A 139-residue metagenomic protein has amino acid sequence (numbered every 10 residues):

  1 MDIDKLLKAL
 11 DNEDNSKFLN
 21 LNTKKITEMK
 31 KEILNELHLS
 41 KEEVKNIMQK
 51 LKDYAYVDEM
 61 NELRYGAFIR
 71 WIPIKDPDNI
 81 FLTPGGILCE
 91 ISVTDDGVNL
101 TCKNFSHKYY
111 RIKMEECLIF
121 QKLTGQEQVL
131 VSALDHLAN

Functional and structural regions predicted by a protein language model:
M1, F18-L21, K25-E36: Ser/Thr/Pro-rich, charge-biased intrinsically disordered regulatory regions of eukaryotic nuclear proteins
M1-S16, F105-N139: Intrinsically disordered, low-complexity, charged/polar segments
M29-Y65: Mixed-charge, Lys/Arg-rich low-complexity intrinsically disordered regions
M60-D78: Short coil-to-beta transition motif at edge beta-strands of beta-rich domains
F68, G85, G97-N99: Beta-strand-rich binding-surface signature of beta-sandwich/beta-barrel folds used to engage anionic ligands
D76-D95: Short beta-strand-centered aromatic/proline hotspots
C89-Y109: Basic/aromatic-rich interaction segments and small domains that mediate binding to polyanionic partners
